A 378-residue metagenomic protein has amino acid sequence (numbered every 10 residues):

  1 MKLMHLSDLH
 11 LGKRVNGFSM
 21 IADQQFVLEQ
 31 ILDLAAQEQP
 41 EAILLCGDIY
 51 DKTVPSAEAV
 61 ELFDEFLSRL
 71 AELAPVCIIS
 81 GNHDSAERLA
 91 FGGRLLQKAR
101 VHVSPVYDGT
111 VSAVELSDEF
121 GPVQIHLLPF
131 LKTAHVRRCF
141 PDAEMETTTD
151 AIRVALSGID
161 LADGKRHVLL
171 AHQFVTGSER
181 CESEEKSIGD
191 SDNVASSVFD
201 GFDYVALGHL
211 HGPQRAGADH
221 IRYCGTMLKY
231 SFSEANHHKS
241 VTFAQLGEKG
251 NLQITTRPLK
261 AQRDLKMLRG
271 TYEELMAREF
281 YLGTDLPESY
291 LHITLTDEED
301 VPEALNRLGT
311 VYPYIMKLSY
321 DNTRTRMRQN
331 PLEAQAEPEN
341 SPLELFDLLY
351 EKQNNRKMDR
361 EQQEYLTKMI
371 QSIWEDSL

Functional and structural regions predicted by a protein language model:
M1-F66, A71-E72, E361-S372, D376-S377: N-terminal active-site segment of His-dependent metallophosphoesterases
L6-S7, I43-G47, V76-N82, H102-Y107 (+3 more regions): Active-site neighborhood of phospho(di)ester-bond hydrolases with catalytic His/Asp-centered motifs
D8, L28, D48, F63 (+7 more regions): Divalent metal-coordination and catalytic microenvironments
N16, I49-L67, S80-A99, P105 (+3 more regions): Metal-dependent catalytic neighborhoods of phosphoester/phosphodiester hydrolases
Q37, A42, L246-L378: Accessory, non-catalytic peripheral segments of nucleic-acid enzymes
P40-E58, P75-E87, H167, Q173-D190: Active-site neighborhood of divalent metal-dependent phosphoester/pyrophosphate hydrolases
F91-D192: Conserved catalytic scaffold of divalent metal-dependent phosphoesterases
L95-K98, C181-L252: Conserved beta-sheet core of the metallophosphoesterase superfamily
